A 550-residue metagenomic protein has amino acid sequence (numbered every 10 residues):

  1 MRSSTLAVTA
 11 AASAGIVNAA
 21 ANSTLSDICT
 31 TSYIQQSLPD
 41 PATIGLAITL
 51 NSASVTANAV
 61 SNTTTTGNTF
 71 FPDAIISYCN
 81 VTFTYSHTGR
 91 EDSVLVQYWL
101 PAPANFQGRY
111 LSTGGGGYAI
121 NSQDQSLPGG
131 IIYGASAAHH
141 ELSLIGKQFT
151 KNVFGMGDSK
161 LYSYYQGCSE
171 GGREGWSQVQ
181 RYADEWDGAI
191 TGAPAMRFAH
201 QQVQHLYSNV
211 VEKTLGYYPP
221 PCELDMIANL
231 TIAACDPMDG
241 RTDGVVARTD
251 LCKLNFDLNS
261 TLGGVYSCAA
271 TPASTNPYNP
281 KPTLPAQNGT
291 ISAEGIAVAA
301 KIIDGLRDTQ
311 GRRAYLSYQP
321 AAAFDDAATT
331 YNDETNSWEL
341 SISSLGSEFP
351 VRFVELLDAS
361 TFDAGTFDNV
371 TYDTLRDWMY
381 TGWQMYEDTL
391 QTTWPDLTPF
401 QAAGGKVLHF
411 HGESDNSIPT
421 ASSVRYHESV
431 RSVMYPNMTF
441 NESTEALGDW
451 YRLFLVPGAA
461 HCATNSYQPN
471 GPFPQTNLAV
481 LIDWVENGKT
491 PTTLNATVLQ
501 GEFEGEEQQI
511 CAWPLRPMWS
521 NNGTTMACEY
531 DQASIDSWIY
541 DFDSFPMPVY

Functional and structural regions predicted by a protein language model:
R2-A19: Cleavable N-terminal signal peptides of Sec/SRP-targeted secreted and luminal proteins
S4, Y78, T82-R241, L254-D257 (+6 more regions): Serine-hydrolase-like catalytic core of hydrolytic proteins
A14-R109, N121-Q125, N255-F362, G471-P474 (+2 more regions): Catalytic-loop region of hydrolases
K151, D158-S159, T242-R248, D308-L316 (+3 more regions): Acidic/polar loop patches that form or flank catalytic/metal-binding clefts of enzymes that bind anionic ligands
A195, S208, P237, R241 (+5 more regions): Short, well-ordered loop/turn and helix-capping segments at boundaries between secondary-structure elements and domains
S208-P219, T283-L284, H461-Y467: Short beta-alpha connecting loops at secondary-structure transitions that line or flank enzyme active sites
N441-Y467, Q500-F503: Histidine-bearing beta->alpha loop at or near hydrolase active sites
N465-N477: Post-His helix in hydrolase/transferase enzymes
